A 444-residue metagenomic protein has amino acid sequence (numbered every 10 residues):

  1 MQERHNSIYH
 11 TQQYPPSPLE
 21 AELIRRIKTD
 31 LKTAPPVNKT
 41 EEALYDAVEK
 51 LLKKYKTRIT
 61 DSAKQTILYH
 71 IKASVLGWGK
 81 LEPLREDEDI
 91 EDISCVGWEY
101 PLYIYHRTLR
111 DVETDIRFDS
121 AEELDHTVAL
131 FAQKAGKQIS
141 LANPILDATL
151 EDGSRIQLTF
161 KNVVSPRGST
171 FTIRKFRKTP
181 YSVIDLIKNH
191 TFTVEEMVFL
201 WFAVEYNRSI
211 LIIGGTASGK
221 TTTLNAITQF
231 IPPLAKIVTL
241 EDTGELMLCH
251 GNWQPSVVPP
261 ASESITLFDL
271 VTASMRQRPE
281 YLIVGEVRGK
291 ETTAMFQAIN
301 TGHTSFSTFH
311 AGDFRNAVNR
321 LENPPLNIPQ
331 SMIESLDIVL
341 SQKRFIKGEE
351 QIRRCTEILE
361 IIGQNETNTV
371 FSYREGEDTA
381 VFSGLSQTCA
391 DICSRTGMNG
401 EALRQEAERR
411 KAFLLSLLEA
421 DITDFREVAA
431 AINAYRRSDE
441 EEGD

Functional and structural regions predicted by a protein language model:
M1-A135, S438-D444: N-terminal accessory targeting/assembly segments
P16, E99-Y100, L109-R110, S120-E122 (+10 more regions): Conserved nucleotide-binding/hydrolysis micro-motifs of P-loop NTPases
L76-D87, A132-D147, A235, L326-P329: Active-site phosphate-binding and catalytic loops of NTP-dependent enzymes
C95-S209, K236, G251: P-loop NTP-binding catalytic core
M197-F199, N207-I213, T222, A226-F345: Switch/coupling sub-region of P-loop NTPases
A203, G215-T216: P-loop (Walker A) phosphate-binding loop of NTP-binding proteins
I338-S416: Conserved P-loop NTPase
R409, F413-D444: Terminal-proximal interaction/regulatory segments of ATP-powered molecular machines
